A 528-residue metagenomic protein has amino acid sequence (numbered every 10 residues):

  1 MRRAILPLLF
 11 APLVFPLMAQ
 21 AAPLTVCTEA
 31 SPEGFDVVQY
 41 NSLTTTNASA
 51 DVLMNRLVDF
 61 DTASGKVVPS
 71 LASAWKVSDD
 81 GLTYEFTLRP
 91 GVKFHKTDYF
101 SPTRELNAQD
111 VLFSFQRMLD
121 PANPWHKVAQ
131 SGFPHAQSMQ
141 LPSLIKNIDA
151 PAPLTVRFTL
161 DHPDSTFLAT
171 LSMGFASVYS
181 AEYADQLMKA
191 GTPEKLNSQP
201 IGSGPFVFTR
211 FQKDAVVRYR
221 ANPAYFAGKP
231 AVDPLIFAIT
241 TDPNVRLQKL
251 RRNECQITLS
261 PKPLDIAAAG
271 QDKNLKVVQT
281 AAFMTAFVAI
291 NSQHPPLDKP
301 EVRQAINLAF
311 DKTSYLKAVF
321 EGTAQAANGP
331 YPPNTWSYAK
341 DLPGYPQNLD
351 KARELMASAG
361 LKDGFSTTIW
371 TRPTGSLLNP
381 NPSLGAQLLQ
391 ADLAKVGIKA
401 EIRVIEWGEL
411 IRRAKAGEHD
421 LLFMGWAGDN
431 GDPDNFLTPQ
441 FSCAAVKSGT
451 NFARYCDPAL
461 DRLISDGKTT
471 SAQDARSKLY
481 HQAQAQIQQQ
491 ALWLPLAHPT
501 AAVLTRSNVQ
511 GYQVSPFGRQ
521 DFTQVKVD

Functional and structural regions predicted by a protein language model:
C27-D79, Q116, N123, Q199-S203: N-terminal lobe/hinge region of extracytoplasmic solute-binding protein
T62, P142-S143, P153-L154, D164-P230 (+4 more regions): Gly/Pro-rich hinge or "lid" segments in bacterial periplasmic/extracellular proteins
S73-P124, R157, K249, P296: Aromatic- and charge-enriched surface segment that lines or borders ligand/interaction sites
T87, D110, L119-D120, P124-A184: Surface-exposed binding/hinge segments that line and control ligand-binding clefts or catalytic entry sites
T209-P223, I236-H294, E301, K317 (+1 more regions): Extracellular/periplasmic solute-recognition and catalytic clefts
R218-P223, L297-A391, K395, C456 (+2 more regions): Append "and occasionally in soluble cytosolic enzymes with long acidic Gly/Pro-rich linkers
E301, L316, K395-I411, T438-S507 (+1 more regions): Extracytoplasmic/peripheral linker and loop segments enriched in polar/acidic and small residues with frequent Thr/Pro
L355, V503-D528: Long beta-strand-rich cores associated with HINT superfamily self-processing modules
